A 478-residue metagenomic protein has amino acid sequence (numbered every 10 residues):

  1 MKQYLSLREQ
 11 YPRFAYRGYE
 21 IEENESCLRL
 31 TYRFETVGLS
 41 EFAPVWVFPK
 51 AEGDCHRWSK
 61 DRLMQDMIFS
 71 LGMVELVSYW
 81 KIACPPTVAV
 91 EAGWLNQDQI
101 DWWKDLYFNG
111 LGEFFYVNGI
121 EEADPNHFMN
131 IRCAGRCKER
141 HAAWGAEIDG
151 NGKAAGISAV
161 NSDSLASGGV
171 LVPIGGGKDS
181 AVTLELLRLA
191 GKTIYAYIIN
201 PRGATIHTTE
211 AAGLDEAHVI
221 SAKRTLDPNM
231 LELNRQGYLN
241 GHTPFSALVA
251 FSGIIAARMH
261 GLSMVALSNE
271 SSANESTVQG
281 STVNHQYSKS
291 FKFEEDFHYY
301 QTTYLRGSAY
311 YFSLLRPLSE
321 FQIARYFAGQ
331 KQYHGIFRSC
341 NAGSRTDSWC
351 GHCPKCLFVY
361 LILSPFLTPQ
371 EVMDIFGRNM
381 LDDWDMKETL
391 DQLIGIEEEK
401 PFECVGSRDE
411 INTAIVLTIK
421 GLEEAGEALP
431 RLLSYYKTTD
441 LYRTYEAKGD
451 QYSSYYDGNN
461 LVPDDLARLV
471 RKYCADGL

Functional and structural regions predicted by a protein language model:
M1-G169, L186-L226, Y238, G261: RNA-binding accessory domains that recognize and position tRNA/RNA substrates
K2-Y32, G307, S313-L314, A328-L478: ATP/NTP-dependent adenylation/nucleotidyl-transfer catalytic domains that generate, transfer, or process NMP-activated
S78-V90, A257-V265, L363-D374, I419-A425: Short helix-capping/linker segments at secondary-structure and domain boundaries
D179: Hydrophobic/small residue at the entry helix of a nucleotide-binding pocket
T183: Contiguous, non-catalytic segments that form substrate-binding/exosite surfaces or channel walls
G191-T193, Q236-G237, S281-H285, C340-D347: Short helix/strand-bridging catalytic loops that position acidic/His residues to coordinate divalent metals and engage
N200-G335: ATP-dependent adenylate-handling ligase core
